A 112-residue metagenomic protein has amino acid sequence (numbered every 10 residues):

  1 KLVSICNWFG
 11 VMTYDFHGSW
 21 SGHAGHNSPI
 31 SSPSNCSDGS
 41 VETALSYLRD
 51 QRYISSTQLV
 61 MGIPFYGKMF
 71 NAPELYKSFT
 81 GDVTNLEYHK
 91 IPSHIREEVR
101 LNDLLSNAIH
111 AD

Functional and structural regions predicted by a protein language model:
K1-V99: Substrate-binding surface in catalytic domains of secreted glycosidases
L105-D112: Extracellular low-complexity, Gly/Ser/Thr-rich intrinsically disordered linkers and protease-sensitive activation/hinge
